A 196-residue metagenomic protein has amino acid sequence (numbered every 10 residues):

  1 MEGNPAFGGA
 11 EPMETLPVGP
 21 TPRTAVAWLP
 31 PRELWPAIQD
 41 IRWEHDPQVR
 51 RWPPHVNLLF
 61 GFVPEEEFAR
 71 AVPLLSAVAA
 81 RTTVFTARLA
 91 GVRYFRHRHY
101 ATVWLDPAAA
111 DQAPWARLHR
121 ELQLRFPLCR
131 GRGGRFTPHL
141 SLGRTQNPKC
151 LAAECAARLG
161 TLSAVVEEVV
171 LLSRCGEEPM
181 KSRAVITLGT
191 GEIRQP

Functional and structural regions predicted by a protein language model:
E2-P196: Histidine-dependent nucleotide/RNA phosphoesterase domain, centered on the 2H-phosphoesterase fold with its duplicated
